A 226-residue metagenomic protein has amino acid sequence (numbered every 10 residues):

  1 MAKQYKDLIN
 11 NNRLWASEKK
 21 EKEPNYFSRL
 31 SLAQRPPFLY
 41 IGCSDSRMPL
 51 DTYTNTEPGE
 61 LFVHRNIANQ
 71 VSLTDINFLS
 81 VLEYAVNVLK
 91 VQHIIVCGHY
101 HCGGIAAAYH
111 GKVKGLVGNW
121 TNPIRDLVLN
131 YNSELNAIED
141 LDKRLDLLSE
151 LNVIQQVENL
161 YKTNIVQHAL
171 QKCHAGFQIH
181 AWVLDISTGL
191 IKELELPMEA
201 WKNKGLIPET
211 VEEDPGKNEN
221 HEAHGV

Functional and structural regions predicted by a protein language model:
M1-P36, A68-L89, G104-V226: Divalent-metal-activated hydrolytic enzyme cores
K19-E60: N-terminal short beta-loop-beta anion/metal-coordinating cradle
I41-C43, R65, I95-H99, H180-D185: Short beta-strand segments
P58-N69: Glycine/charged-rich beta-loop-alpha catalytic/anionic-binding loops adjacent to active sites
Q92: Short acidic/polar active-site loop segments enriched in Thr and Asp
